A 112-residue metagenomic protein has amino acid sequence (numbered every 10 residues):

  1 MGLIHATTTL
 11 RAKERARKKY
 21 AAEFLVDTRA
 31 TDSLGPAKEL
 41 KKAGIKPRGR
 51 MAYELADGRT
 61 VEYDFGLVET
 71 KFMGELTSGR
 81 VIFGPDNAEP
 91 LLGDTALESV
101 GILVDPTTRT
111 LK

Functional and structural regions predicted by a protein language model:
M1-K112: Pepsin/retropepsin-fold aspartyl endopeptidases
